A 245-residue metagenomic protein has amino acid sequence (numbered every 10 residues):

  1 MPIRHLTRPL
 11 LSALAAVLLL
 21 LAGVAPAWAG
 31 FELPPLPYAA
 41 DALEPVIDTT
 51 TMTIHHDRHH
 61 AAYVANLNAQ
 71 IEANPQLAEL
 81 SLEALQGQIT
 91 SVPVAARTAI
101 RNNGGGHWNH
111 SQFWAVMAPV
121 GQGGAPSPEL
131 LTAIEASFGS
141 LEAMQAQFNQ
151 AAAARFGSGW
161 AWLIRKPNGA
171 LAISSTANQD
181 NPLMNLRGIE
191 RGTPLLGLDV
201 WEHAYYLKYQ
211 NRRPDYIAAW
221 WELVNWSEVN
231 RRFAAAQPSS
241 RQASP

Functional and structural regions predicted by a protein language model:
P2-L14: Bacterial N-terminal signal peptides that target proteins for export
I3-L6, A22, P26: Single-stranded RNA-binding regions, centering on S1/OB-family and related RNA-binding modules
S12-G23: Bacterial N-terminal signal peptides
W28-P245: Feature for soluble, non-membrane regions of globular proteins
